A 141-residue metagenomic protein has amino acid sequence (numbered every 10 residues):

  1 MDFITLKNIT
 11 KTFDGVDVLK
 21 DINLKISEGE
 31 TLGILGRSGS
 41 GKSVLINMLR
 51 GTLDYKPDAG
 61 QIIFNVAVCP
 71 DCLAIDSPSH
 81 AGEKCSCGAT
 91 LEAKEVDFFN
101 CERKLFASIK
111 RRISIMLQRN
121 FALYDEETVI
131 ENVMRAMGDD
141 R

Functional and structural regions predicted by a protein language model:
I4, L19-D21: Conserved structural motif at the start of ABC-family nucleotide-binding domains
V16-D17, A107: Short coil-to-beta microelement around the adenine-binding A-loop and adjacent beta1/P-loop entry of ABC ATPase
I22-G33: Pre-Walker A (P-loop) beta-loop-beta motif of ABC nucleotide-binding domains
L35-R37: The feature captures the beta-strand-to-loop junction immediately N-terminal to the Walker
R50: Helix-to-loop junction immediately C-terminal to a conserved catalytic motif
P70-S86, E92-S114, D139: ABC ATPase NBD coupling module
D76, R112-A122, E127: ABC ATPase nucleotide-binding domain signature
R119, E126-D139: Q-loop/switch helix immediately C-terminal to the Walker
